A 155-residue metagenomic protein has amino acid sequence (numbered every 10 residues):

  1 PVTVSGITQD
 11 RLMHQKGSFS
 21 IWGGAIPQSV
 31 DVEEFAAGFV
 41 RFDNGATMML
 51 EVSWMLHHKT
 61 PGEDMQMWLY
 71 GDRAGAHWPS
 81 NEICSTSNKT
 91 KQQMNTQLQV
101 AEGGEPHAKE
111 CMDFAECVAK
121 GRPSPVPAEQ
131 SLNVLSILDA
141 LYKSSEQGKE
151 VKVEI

Functional and structural regions predicted by a protein language model:
P1-G62, E129: Rossmann-like dinucleotide-binding domain that binds NAD(P)(H)
D43, D113-I155: C-terminal helix-rich "cap/oligomerization" subdomain common to oxidoreductases
E51, P79-S80, P127, E154: Short linear motifs in exposed loops
M65, E110-D113: Hydrophobic alpha-helical segments typical of transmembrane helices and their membrane-interface/capping positions
M67, N81-Q92: Short polybasic amphipathic segments
R73-A74: Small-residue (G/S/T/A) turn/hinge positions that recur once per unit in extracellular repeat modules
W78, A101-C111: Active-site loop of classical SDR/Rossmann-like NAD(P)-dependent oxidoreductases, centered on the catalytic Tyr-X3-Lys
Q93-G103: C-terminal "lid/loop" region of Rossmann-like NAD(P)-dependent oxidoreductases
